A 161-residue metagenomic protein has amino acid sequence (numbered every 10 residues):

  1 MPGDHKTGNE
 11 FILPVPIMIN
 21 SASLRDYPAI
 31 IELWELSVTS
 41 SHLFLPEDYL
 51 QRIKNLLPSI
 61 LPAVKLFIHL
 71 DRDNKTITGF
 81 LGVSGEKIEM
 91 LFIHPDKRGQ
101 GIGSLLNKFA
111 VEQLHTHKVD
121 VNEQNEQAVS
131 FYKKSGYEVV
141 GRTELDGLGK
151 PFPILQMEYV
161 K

Functional and structural regions predicted by a protein language model:
P2-R25, K161: Conserved N-terminal entry element of GNAT/NAT acetyltransferase domains
Y27, I31-P58: Conserved GNAT-fold acetyl-CoA-binding loop/helix
L56-I68, K87: A short helix-loop-beta-strand connector motif used in the catalytic cores of GNAT acetyltransferases and, in some
K65-G79: Conserved beta-hairpin
I88-R98, N122: A short, internal acetyl-CoA/4′-phosphopantetheine-binding micro-motif in the GNAT/acyltransferase core
G99-E112, S130, K134: Conserved acetyl-CoA-binding loop-helix of GNAT-fold acetyltransferases
E112-Q124: Conserved GNAT acetyl-CoA-binding A-motif
K133-R142: Conserved acetyl-CoA-binding loop of GNAT-fold acetyltransferases
